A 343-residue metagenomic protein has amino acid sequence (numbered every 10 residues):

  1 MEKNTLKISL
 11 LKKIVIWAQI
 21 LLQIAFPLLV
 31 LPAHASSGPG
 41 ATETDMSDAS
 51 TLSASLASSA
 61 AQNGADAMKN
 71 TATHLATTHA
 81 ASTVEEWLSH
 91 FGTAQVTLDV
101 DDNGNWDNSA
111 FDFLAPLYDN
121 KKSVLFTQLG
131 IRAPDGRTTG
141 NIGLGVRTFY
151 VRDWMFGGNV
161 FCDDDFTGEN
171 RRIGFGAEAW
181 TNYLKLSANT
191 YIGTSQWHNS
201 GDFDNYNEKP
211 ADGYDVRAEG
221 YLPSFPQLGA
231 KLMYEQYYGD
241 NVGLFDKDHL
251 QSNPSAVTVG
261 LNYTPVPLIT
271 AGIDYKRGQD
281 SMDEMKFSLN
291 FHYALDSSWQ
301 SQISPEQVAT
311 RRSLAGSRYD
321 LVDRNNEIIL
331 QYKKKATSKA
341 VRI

Functional and structural regions predicted by a protein language model:
M1-L11: N-terminal secretory signal peptides that target proteins for export/translocation
I24-P32: C-terminal segment of classical bacterial N-terminal signal peptides
P39-L88, T194-K231, Y237-H249, T264-T270 (+1 more regions): Flexible, glycine-rich linker and terminal segments associated with outer-membrane beta-barrel/transport systems
A60-D165: Outer membrane beta-barrel translocator domains of Type V secretion systems
H90-G92, N105-F111, D135-I142, W154 (+5 more regions): Residues that define the transmembrane beta-barrel architecture of outer-membrane proteins
L98-G104, I131-R137, V146-T148, C162-F166 (+6 more regions): Transmembrane beta-strands of outer-membrane beta-barrel pores
F111-A115, I142-V146, V160, F175-T181 (+3 more regions): Residues on the lipid-exposed face of transmembrane beta-strands in outer-membrane beta-barrel proteins
Y118-F126, V151-G158, Y183-A188, F225-L232 (+2 more regions): Repeated loop/turn-to-beta-strand initiation elements of outer-membrane beta-barrel proteins
